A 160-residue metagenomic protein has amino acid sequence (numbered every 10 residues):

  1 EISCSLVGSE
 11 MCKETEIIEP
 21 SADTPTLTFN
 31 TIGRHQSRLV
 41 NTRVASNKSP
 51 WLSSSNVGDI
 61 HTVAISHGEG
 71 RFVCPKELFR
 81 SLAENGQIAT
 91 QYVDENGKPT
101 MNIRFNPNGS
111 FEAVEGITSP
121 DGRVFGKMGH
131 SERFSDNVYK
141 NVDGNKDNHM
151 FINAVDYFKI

Functional and structural regions predicted by a protein language model:
E1-C12: Single conserved hydrophobic/aromatic residue that forms the stacking wall/gate of nucleotide- or nucleobase-binding
K13-I18: N-terminal Rossmann-like NAD(P) cofactor-binding subdomain of oxidoreductases, focused on the glycine-rich
A22-I160: Amide-donor transfer/coupling interface in amidating biosynthetic enzymes
